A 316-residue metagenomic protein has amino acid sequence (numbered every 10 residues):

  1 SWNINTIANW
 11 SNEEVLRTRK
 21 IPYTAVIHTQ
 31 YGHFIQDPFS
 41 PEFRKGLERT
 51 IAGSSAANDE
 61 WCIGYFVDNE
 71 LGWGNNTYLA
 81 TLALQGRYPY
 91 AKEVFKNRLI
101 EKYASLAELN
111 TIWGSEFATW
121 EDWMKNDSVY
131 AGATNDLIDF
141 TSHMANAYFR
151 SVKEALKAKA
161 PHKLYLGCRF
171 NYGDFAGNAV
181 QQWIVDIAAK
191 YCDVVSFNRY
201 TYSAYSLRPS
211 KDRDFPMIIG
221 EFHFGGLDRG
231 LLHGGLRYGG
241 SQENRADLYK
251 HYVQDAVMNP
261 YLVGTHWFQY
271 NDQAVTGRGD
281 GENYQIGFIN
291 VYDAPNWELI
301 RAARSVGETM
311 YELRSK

Functional and structural regions predicted by a protein language model:
S1-N5, T29-T50, L99, A131-N146 (+5 more regions): The substrate-binding groove and active-site-proximal loops of carbohydrate-active enzymes, especially glycoside
S1-N58, N146-A160, I184, A189 (+2 more regions): Aromatic-lined substrate-binding rim segments of carbohydrate-active enzymes
T6, P22-T24, E60-F66, A118 (+4 more regions): Structural preference for beta-strand elements that scaffold enzyme active sites
A8-N12, E60-G64, D68-E70, F222 (+2 more regions): Substrate-binding cleft of secreted/luminal carbohydrate-active enzymes
E13-R19, G32-H33, L71-T77, G173-A176 (+2 more regions): Short catalytic/ligand-binding loop motif for oxyanion handling, primarily in non-cytosolic enzymes, centered on
D59-Q182: Polysaccharide-binding and catalytic clefts of secreted carbohydrate-active enzymes
L79-V94, F268-K316: Aromatic-rich peripheral "rim/lid" segments of glycoside hydrolase catalytic domains that contact and position glycan
N135, D139, H143-G235, N244 (+1 more regions): Glycoside hydrolase catalytic-domain groove-lining segments
